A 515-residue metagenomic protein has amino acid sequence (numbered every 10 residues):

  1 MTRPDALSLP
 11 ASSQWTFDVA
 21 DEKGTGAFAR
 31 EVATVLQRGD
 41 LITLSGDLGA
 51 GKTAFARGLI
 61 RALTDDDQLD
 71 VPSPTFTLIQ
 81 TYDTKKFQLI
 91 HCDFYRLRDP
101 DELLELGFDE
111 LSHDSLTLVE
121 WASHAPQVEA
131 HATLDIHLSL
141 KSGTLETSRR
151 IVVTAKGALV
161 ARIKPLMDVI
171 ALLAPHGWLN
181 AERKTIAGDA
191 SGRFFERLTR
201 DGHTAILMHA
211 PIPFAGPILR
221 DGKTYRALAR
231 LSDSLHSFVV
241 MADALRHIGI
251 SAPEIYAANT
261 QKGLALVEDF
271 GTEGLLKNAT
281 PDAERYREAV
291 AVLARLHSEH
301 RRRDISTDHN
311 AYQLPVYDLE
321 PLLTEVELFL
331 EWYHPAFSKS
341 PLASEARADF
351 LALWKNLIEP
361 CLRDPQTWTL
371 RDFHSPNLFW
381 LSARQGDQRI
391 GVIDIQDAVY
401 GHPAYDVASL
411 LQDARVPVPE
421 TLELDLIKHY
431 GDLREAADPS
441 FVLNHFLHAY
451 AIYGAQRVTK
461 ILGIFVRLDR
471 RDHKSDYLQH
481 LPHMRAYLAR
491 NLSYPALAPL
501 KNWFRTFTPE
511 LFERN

Functional and structural regions predicted by a protein language model:
T2-P10, W15, D109-V169: Short phosphate-coordinating micro-motif centered on Lys-Gly-acidic
V71, T75, I79-W121: Conserved nucleotide-sensing/catalytic segment adjacent to the nucleotide-binding pocket in NTP-handling enzymes
W178-R200: ATP-binding glycine-rich phosphate-binding loop
G192-T199, I206-L207, L296, K355-V407 (+1 more regions): Active-site acidic catalytic loop and adjacent metal/ATP-binding pocket of ATP-dependent phosphoryl transfer enzymes
T199-T324, L328, P335, R363: ATP-binding pocket architecture of kinase catalytic cores
R301-P315, P321, E325-T369, S382-R384 (+2 more regions): An alpha-helical support segment within catalytic cores of ATP-dependent transferases
L330-F337, P403-P439, G454-R471, M484-L492: Active-site activation/catalytic loop segments of kinase-like enzymes and analogous catalytic loops in related
G463-N515: ATP/Mg2+ or Mg2+-diphosphate-binding catalytic cores that bind nucleotide phosphates or diphosphates via glycine-rich
